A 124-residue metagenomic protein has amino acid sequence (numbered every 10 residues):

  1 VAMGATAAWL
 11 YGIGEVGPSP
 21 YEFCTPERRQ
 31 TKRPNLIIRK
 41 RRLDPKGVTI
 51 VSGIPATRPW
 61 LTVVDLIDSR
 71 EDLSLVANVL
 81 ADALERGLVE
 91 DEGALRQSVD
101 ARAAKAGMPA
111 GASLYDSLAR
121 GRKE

Functional and structural regions predicted by a protein language model:
V1-D65, S69-E124: Short gly/ser-rich loop at a beta-strand->alpha-helix junction or flexible surface loop bordering the NTP-binding
